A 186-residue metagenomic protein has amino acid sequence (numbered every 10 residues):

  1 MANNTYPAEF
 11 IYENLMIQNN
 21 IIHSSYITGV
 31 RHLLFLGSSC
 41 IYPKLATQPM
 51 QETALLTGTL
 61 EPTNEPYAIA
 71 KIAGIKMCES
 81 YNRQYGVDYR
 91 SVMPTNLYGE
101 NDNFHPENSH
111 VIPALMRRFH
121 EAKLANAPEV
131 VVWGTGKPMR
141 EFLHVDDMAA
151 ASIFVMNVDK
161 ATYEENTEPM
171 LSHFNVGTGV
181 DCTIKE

Functional and structural regions predicted by a protein language model:
M1-N14: NAD(P)H-binding glycine-rich loop region in Rossmannoid oxidoreductase-like domains and their noncatalytic homologs
E13-M16, E65, P106-H110, K137-D146 (+1 more regions): Residue-level signal for the nucleotide or nucleotide-sugar donor/cofactor binding architecture
L15-I21, A70-C78, I112: Conserved catalytic Lys-bearing alpha helix of Rossmann-like short-chain dehydrogenase/reductases
M16-N64, R90: Conserved Rossmann-fold NAD(P)-dependent oxidoreductase catalytic core, especially the SDR/UDP-sugar
L34-S38, M93-T95, G136, G177: Active-site beta-alpha turn of Rossmann-fold NAD(P)-dependent dehydrogenases/reductases
I41-P43, E65-P66, R90-M116, P138-M139: Flexible, glycine-rich beta-alpha linker
L56, P66, A70-A73: Active-site helix of classical SDR
R83, L97, I112-V130, R140-F174: Alpha-helical substrate-binding/gating segment
